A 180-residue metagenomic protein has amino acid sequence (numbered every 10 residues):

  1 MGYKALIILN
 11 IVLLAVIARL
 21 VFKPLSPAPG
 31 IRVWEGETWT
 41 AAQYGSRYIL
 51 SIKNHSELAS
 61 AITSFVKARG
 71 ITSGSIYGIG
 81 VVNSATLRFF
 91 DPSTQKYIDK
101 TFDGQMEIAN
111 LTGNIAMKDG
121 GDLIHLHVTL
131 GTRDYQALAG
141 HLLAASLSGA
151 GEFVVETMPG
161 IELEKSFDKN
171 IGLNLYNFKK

Functional and structural regions predicted by a protein language model:
G2-F22: Single-pass membrane-anchoring alpha-helices
F22-R69, S73-G78, N83-I124, T129-K180: N-terminal intrinsically disordered, cationic/polar leader segments that include organellar targeting peptides
